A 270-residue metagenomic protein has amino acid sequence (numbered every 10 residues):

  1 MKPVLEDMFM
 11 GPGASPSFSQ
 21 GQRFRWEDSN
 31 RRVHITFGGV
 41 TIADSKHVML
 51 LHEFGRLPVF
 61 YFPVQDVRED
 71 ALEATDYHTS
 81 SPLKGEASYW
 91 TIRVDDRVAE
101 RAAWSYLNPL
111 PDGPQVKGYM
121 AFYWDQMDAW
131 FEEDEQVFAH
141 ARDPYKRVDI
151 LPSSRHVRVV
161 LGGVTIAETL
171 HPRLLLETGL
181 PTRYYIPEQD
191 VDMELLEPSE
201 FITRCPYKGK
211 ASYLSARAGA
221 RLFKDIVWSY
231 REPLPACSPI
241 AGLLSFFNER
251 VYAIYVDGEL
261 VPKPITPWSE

Functional and structural regions predicted by a protein language model:
M1-E270: Terminal leader/tail segments of proteins
